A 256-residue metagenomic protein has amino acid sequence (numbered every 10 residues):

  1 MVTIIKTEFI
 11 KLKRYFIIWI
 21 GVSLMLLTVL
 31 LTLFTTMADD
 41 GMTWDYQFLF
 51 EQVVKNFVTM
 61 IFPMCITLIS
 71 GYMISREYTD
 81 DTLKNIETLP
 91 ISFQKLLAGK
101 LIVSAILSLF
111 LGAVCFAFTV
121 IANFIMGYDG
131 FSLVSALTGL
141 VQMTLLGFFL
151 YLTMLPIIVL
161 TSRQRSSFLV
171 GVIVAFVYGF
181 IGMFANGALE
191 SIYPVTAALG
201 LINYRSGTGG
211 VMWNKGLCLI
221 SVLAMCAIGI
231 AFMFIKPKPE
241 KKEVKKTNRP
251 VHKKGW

Functional and structural regions predicted by a protein language model:
M1-V22, E243-W256: Aromatic- and glycine-rich beta-strand/loop motifs that create alpha-glucan
E8, L12, E87, L155-S166 (+1 more regions): Generic transmembrane alpha-helix motif of multi-pass integral membrane proteins
I20-M25, R165-G182: Pore- or pathway-lining transmembrane helices of multi-pass membrane proteins that form conduits for solutes/ions
V29-I66, A98-Q164, F168, Y204-T208: Secretory targeting signals
L31-F50, V172-H252: Terminal transmembrane helical anchor/hairpin motif
I66-S70, L83, F118, T153-I157 (+2 more regions): Hydrophobic/aromatic residues in alpha-helical transmembrane segments
M73-A105: Helix-loop-helix units of permease transmembrane domains in multi-pass membrane transporters, especially ABC
